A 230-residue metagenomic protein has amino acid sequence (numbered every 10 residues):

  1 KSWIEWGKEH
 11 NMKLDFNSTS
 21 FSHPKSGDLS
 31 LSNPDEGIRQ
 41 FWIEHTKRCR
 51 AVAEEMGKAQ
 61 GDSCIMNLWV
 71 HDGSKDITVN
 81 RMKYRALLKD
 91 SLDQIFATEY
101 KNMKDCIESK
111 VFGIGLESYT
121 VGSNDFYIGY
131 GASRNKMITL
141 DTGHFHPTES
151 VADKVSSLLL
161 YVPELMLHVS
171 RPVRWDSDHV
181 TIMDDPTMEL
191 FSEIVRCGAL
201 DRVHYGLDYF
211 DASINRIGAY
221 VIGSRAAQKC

Functional and structural regions predicted by a protein language model:
S2, W6-T19, P24-M137: Active-site acidic/histidine proton-transfer and metal-coordination neighborhood in alpha/beta enzyme cores
M82-C230: Active-site capping/gating regions of soluble enzymes
